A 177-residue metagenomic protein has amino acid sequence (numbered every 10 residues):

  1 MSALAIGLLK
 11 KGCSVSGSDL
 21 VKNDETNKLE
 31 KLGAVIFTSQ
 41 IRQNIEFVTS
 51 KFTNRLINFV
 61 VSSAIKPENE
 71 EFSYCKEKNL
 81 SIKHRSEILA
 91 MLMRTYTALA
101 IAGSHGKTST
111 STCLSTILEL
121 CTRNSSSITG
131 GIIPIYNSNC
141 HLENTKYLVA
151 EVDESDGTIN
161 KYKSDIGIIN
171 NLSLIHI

Functional and structural regions predicted by a protein language model:
M1-F37, T53-F59, C75-K83: ATP-dependent carboxylate-amine ligase
G7, Q43-K51, S63-I175: Phosphate-binding loop of NTP-binding sites
Q40: Conserved acidic residues
